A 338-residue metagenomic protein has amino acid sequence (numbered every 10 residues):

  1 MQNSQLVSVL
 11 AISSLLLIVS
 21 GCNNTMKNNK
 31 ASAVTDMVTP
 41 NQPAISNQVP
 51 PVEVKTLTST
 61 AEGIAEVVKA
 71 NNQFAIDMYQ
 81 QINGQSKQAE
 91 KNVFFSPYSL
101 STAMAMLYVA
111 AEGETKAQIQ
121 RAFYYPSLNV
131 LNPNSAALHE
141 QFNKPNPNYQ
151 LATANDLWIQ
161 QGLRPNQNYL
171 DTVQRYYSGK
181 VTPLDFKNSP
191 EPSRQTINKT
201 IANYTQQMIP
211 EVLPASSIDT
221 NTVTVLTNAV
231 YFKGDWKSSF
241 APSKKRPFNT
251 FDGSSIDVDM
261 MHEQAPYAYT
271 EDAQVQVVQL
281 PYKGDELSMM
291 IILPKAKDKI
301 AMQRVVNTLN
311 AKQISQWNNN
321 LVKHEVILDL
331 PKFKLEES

Functional and structural regions predicted by a protein language model:
Q2-Q5, L10-S14, G21-R194: Detector for small/aliphatic-rich hydrophobic stretches
I12-I18, P50-E53, L57-T58, N249 (+3 more regions): Feature marks proteins synthesized as precursors that undergo proteolytic processing into two chains
Q85-A89, A273-V275, A311-S315: Short amphipathic beta-strand starts and helix->beta connectors
E90, N134-K295, N319, K323-S338: Non-catalytic, conformational "gating/processing" segments within enzyme and secreted inhibitor domains
T115-I119, D298-M302, E337-S338: Extracytoplasmic/secreted cell-surface and envelope-processing proteins
I119-F123, F240-P247, M302-L309: Short Gly/aromatic-enriched secondary-structure transition segments
P294-V322: Internal alpha/beta scaffold segment
